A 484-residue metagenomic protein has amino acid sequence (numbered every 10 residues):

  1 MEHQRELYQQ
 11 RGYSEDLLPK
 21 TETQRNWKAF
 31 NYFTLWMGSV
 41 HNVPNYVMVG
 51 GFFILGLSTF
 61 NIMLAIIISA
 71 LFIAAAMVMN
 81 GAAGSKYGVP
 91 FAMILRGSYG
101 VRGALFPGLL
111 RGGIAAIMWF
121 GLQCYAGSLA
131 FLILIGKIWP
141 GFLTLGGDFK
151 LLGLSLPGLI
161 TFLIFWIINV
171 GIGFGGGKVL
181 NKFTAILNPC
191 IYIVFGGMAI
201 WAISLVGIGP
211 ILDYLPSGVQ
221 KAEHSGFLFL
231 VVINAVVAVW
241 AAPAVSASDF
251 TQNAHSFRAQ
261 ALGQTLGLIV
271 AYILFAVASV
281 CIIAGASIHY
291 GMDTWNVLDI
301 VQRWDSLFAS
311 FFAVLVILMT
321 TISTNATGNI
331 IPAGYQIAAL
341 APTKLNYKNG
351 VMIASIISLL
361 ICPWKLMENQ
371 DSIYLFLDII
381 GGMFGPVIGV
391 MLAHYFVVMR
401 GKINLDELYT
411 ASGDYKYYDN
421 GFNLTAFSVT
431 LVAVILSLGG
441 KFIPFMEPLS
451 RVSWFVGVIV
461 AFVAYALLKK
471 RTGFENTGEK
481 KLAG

Functional and structural regions predicted by a protein language model:
M1-F60, G196, L205-G209, V219-V231 (+2 more regions): Membrane-interface "cap" regions at the ends of multi-pass membrane proteins
P19, T23, V387-A464, R471 (+1 more regions): C-terminal membrane-solvent junction of multi-pass transporters and transport-like membrane proteins
W27-Y46, T161-I168, A199-V206, S217-V280 (+4 more regions): Hydrophobic, membrane-embedded alpha-helices of multi-pass small-molecule transporters
H41-N45, I68-A76, R111-Q123, P189-S204 (+3 more regions): Selective recognition of specific alpha-helical transmembrane segments in multi-pass small-molecule
I54-G56, G81-A83, S98, F106-G108 (+5 more regions): Membrane-water interface regions at transmembrane-helix termini and the short interhelical loops of multi-pass membrane
G108-L109, I135-G175, P189-M198, L228-A247 (+3 more regions): Transmembrane alpha-helical segments of multi-pass small-molecule transport proteins
C124, S128-K137, C190-G218, V239-W240 (+3 more regions): Hydrophobic alpha-helical segments and their helix-loop junctions in multi-pass secondary transporters
Y125-S128, I160-S204, Q264-L268, F376-G385: Membrane-interface loop-to-helix entry segments
